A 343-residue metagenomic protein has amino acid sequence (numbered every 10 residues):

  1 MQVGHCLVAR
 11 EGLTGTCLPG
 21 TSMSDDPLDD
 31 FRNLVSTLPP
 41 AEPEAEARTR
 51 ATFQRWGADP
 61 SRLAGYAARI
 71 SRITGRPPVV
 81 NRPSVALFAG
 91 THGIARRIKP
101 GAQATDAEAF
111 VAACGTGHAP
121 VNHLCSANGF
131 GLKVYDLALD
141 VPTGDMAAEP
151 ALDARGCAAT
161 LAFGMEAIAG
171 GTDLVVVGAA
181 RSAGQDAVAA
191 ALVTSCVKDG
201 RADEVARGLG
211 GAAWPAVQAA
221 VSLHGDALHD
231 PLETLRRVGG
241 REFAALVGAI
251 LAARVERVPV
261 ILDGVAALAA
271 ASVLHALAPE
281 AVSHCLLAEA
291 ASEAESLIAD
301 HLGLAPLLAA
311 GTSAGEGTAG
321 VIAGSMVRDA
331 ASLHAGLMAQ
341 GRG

Functional and structural regions predicted by a protein language model:
G20: N-terminal glycine-rich, Lys/His-bearing helix-loop that initiates the first secondary-structure elements of many
S24-G343: N-terminal loops that bind phosphate or other acidic moieties and the adjacent beta-alpha structural core
